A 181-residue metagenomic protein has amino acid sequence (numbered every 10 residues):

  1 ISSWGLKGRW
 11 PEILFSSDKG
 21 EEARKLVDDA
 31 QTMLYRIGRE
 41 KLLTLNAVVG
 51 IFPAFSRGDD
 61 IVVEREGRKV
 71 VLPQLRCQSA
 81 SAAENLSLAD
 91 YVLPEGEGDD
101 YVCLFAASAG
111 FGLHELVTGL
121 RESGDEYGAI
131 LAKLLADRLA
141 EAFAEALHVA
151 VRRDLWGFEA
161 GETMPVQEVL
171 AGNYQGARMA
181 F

Functional and structural regions predicted by a protein language model:
I1-I130, L134, L155, M164-P165: Active-site loops and adjacent core secondary-structure elements that bind or stabilize anionic groups
D137: Short alpha-helical basic/polar micro-motif
A140-D154: Charged, low-complexity helical/coil segments in non-catalytic cytosolic or luminal regions
D154-F181: Short terminal or interdomain "cap/linker" segment that borders an active site or interface and mediates
